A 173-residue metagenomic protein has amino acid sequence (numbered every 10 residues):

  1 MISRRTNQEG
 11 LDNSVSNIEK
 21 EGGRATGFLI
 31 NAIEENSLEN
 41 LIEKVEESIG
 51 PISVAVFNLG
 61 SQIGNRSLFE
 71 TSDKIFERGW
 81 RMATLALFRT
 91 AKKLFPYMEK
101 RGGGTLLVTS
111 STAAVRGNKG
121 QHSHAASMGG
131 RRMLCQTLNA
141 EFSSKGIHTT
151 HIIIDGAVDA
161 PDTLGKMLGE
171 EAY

Functional and structural regions predicted by a protein language model:
M1-L11: Conserved glycine-rich Rossmann-like NAD(P)H-binding loop of the short-chain dehydrogenase/reductase
I18-E35: Rossmann-fold cofactor-recognition segment
E47, M82-K100, A140: Amphipathic alpha-helical dimer-interface segment in Rossmann-like NAD(P)H-dependent oxidoreductases
G60-E77, G120: Conserved mid-core segment of classical short-chain dehydrogenase/reductases
F69-F88, L107, R131: Catalytic Tyr-X3-Lys loop
S111: Residue(s) in the substrate-gating loop at a strand-loop-helix junction that position the organic substrate next
R116, T137-I147: Active-site-adjacent segment of SDR/Rossmann-fold oxidoreductases
R116-H122: Active-site loop immediately N-terminal to the catalytic Tyr-X3-Lys motif of short-chain dehydrogenase/reductase
